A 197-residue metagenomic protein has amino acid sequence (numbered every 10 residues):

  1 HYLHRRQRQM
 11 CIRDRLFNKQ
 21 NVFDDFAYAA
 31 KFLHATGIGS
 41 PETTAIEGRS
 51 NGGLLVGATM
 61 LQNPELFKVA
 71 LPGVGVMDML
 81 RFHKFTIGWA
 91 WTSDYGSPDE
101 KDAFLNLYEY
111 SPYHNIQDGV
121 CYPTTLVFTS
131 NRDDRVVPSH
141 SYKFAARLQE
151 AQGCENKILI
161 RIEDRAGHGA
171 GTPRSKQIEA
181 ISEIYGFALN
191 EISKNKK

Functional and structural regions predicted by a protein language model:
H1-I12: Single conserved hydrophobic/aromatic residue that forms the stacking wall/gate of nucleotide- or nucleobase-binding
L16-G37, A180-E183: Alpha/beta-hydrolase active-site loop
I38-S50: Alpha/beta-hydrolase fold nucleophile elbow
G48-A58, R135: Glycine-rich nucleophile elbow surrounding the catalytic serine of serine-hydrolase chemistry
G57-Y108: Hydrolase active-site cap/lid region
L126-T129, D133: Short beta-strand/loop motif that positions the catalytic acidic residue of the alpha/beta-hydrolase fold
D134-K143: Conserved alpha/beta-hydrolase "acid-adjacent" motif
Y142, Q149-K197: C-terminal catalytic histidine-bearing segment of alpha/beta-hydrolase fold enzymes
